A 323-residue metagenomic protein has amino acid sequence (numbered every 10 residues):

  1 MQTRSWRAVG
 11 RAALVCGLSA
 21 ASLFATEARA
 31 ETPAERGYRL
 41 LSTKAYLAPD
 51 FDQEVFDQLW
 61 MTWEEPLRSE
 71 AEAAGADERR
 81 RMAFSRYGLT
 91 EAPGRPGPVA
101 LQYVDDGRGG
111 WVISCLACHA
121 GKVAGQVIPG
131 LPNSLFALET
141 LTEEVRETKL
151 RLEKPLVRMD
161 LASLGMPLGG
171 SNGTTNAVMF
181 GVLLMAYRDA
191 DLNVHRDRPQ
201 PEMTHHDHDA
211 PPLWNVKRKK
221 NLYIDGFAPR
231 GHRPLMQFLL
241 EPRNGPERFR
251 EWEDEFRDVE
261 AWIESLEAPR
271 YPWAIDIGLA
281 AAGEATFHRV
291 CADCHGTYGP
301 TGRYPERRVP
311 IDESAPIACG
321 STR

Functional and structural regions predicted by a protein language model:
M1-A8: N-terminal secretory signal peptides that target proteins for export/translocation
R11-S22: Bacterial N-terminal signal peptides
A25-A30: Boundary at the C-terminal end of the N-terminal hydrophobic targeting segment
E31-M61: N-terminal module-boundary/linker segments of secreted carbohydrate-active enzymes
A45-P49, Q53-E54, E65-E251: Extracytoplasmic redox metalloprotein regions
P93-D106, A261-F287, G296-I311, A315-P316: Electrostatic cytochrome c docking/interface patches
V112-K122, L213, V259, G283-Y298: The canonical Cys-X-X-Cys-His
N215-K219, W252-S265: Glycine-rich, acidic and aromatic/proline-enriched surface loops and short helix-turn segments that act as binding
